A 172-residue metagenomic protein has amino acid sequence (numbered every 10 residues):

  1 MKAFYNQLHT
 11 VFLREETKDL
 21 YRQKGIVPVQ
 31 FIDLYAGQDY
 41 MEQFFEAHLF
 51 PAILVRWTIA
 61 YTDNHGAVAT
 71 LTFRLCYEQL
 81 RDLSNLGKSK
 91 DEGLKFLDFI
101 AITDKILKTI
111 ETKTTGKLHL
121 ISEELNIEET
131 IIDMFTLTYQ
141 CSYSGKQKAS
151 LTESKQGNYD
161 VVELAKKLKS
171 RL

Functional and structural regions predicted by a protein language model:
M1-N64, N158-L172: Small/polar-rich, solvent-exposed N-terminal microdomains that initiate assembly or binding
L8-F12, E16-V29, Q79-R81, I100-A101 (+2 more regions): Localized chelating/binding microdomains that coordinate divalent metal ions or stabilize phosphate-bearing
L20, E46, G93-S150: Acidic-leaning, charged glycine-interspersed low-complexity segments
R56-T58, T72-C76, T138-S142: Residue-level recognition of well-ordered beta-strand positions that form the cores of beta-sheet-rich folds across
H65-A69: Short glycine/proline-enriched turns and hinge-like loops at secondary-structure junctions
T70-G87: Short acidic, glycine/tyrosine-flanked loop/strand segments centered on an H-E-D-like triad
S84-L86, K148-Y159: Short, charged, solvent-exposed linker or helix-capping segments at domain edges/interfaces that act as flexible hinges
K88-E92: Alpha-helix N-cap/helix-initiation motif
